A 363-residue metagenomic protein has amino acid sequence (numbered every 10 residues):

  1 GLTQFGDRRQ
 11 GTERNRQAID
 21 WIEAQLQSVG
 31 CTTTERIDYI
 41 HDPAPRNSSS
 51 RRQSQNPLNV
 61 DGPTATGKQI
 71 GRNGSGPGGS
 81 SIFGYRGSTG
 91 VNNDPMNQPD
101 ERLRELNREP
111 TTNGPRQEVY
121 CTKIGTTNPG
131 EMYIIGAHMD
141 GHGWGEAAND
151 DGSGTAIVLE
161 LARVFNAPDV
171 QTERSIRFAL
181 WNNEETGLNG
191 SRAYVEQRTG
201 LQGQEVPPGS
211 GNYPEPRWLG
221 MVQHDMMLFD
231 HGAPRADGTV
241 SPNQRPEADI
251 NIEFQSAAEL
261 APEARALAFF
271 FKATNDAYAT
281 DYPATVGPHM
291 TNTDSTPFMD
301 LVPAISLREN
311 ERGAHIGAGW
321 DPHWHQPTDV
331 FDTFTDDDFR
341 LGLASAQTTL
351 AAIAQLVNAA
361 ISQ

Functional and structural regions predicted by a protein language model:
G1, R14-Q25, S153-E160, S175 (+7 more regions): Extracytoplasmic/secreted proteins, especially bacterial periplasmic and envelope-associated proteins
G1-T122: A non-catalytic alpha/beta surface segment that caps or lines the substrate-entry region of metallo-dependent hydrolase
G1-T3, G11, T33-I37, E118-T122 (+12 more regions): Structural recognition of the beta-strand scaffold that forms the well-ordered cores of secreted hydrolase catalytic
T3-R14, R104-P110, D140-G152, L180-W181 (+4 more regions): Second-shell loop/turn segments in exported
D7-Q10, L26, T32-T33, I40-A44 (+7 more regions): Solvent-exposed loop/turn segments at secondary-structure junctions within structured extracellular/periplasmic domains
V119-C121, I135-L188, T349: Alpha-helical metal-binding/catalytic segments enriched in His/Glu/Asp
W181-D294, L301-A304: Metal-dependent peptidase/peptidase-like ectodomains
F229-S256, T285-S362: Active-site-adjacent mobile loop/cap segments within catalytic or ligand-binding domains
